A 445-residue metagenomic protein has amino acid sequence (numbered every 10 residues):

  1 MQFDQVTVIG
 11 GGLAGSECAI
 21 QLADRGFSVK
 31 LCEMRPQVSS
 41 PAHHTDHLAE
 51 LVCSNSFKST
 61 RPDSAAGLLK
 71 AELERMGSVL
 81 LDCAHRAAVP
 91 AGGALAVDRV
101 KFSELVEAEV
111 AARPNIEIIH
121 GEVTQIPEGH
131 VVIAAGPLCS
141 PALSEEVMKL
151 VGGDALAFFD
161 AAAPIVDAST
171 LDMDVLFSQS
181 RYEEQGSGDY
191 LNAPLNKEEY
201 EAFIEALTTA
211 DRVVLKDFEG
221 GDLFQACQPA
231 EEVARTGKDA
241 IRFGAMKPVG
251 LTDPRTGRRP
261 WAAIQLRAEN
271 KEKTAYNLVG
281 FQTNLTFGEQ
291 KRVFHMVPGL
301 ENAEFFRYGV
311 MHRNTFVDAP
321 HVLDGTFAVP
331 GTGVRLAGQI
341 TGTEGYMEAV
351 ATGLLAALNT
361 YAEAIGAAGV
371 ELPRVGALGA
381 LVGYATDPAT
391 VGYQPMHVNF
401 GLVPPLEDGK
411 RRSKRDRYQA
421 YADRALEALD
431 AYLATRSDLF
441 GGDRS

Functional and structural regions predicted by a protein language model:
Q2-A14: Beta1/beta-strand and adjacent pyrophosphate-binding region of the FAD-binding site in flavoprotein oxidoreductases
I20-F27, L31-L81, V375-A385: N-terminal FAD cofactor-binding segment of flavoenzymes
P62-A66, K70, S78-A91, V151-F159 (+1 more regions): A short alpha-helix-loop-beta-strand transition element characteristic of N-terminal alpha/beta dinucleotide-binding
E72-E146: Feature captures the FAD/FMN-dependent oxidoreductase FAD-binding
A112-A268, E272, Y276-F287, K291-R292: Predominantly flavin-linked oxidoreductase catalytic cores and closely associated redox partners
L278-T343, V350-T352, V370-P388, G392-N399 (+1 more regions): A glycine-rich dinucleotide-binding beta-alpha-beta segment and adjacent secondary-structure elements that constitute
V350-V370: Internal hydrophobic alpha-helix adjacent to the cofactor/substrate pocket in enzyme cavities
P395-S445: C-terminal auxiliary extensions adjacent to catalytic cores
